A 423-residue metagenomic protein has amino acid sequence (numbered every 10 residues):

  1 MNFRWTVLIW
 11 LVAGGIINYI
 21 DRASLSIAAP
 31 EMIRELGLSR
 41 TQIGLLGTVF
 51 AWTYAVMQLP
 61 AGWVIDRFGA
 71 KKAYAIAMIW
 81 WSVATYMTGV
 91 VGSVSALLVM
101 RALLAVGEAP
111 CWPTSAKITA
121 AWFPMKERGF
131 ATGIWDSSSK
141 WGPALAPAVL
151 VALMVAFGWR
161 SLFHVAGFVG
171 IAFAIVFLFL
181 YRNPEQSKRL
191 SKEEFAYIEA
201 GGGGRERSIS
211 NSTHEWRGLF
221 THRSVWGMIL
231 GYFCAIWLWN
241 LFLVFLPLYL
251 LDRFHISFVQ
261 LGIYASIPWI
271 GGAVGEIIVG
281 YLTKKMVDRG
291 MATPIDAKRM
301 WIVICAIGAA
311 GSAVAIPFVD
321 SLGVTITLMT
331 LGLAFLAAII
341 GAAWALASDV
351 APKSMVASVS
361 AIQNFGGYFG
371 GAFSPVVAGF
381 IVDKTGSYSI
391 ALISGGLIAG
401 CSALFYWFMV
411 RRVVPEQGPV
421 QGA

Functional and structural regions predicted by a protein language model:
L25-S26, F220-I277, I340, W344: Extracytoplasmic gate region of multi-pass secondary transporters
G37, G69, V90-A96, G107 (+3 more regions): Helix-breaking motifs and short loop linkers at transmembrane-helix boundaries and internal kinks in secondary membrane
T48-G62, S266-V279: Central cavity-lining transmembrane alpha-helices of secondary-active solute carriers, predominantly the Major
V56-S95: Conserved MFS/SLC helix-loop-helix module at the cytosolic interface between two early adjacent transmembrane helices
I79-G92, V303, I307-D320: C-terminal ends and interior cores of transmembrane alpha-helices in multi-pass membrane transporters/permeases
M100-K140: Cytoplasmic helix-loop-helix junction between adjacent transmembrane helices in 12-TM secondary transporters
W135, S139-K188: Helix-loop-helix hairpin linking two adjacent transmembrane segments in secondary transporters
S348-T385: A late C-terminal transmembrane helix in Major Facilitator Superfamily
